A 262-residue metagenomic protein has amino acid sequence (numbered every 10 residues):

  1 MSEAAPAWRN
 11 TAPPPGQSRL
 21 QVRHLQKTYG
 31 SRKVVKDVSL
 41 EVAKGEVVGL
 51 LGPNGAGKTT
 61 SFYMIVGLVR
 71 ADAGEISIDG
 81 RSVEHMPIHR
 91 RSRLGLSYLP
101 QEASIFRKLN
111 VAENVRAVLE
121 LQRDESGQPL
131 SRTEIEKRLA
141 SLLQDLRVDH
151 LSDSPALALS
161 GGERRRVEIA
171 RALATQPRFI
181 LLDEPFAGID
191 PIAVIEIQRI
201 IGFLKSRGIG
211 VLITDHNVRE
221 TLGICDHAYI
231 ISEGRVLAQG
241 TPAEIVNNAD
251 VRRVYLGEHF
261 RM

Functional and structural regions predicted by a protein language model:
L51-P53: The feature captures the beta-strand-to-loop junction immediately N-terminal to the Walker
S82-A103, P129-E136, S206, P242-D250: ABC ATPase NBD coupling module
L130-L151, Q198-G202: Conserved ABC ATPase "signature" region
P155-L159, E163: Conserved ABC ATPase signature
Q176: Conserved catalytic motifs of ABC-family nucleotide-binding domains
I180-E184: Catalytic Walker B motif of ABC-type/P-loop ATPase nucleotide-binding domains
